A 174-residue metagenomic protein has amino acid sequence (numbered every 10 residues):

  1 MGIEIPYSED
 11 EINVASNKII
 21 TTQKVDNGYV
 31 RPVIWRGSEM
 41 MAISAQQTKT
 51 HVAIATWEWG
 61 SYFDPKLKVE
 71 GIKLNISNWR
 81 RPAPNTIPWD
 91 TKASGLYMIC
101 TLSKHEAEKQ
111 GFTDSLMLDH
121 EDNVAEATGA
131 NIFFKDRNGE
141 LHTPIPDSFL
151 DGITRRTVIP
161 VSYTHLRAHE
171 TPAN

Functional and structural regions predicted by a protein language model:
M1-T22, M41-R167: Helix-start/capping segments and mature chain N-termini
N27-I34: ATP-grasp fold ATP-binding core
W35-M40: Short, internal active-site loops enriched in acidic
A168-N174: A short, hydrophobic C-terminal helix/tail in secreted or cell-surface proteins
